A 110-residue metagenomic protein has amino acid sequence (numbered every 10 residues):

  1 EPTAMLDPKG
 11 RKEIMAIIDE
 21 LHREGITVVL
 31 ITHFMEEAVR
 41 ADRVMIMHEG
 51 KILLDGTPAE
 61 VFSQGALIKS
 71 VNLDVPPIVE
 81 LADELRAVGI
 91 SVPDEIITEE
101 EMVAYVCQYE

Functional and structural regions predicted by a protein language model:
E1-P2: Walker B catalytic motif
P8-G10: Helix N-cap at the start of a conserved alpha-helix in ABC-type nucleotide-binding domains
E13, F34-R40: Conserved H-loop
I26-I31: Conserved H-loop
R40-I46: Conserved catalytic segment of ABC-fold P-loop ATPases
D55-G56: ABC ATPase "signature
I68-E110: ABC ATPase nucleotide-binding domains
